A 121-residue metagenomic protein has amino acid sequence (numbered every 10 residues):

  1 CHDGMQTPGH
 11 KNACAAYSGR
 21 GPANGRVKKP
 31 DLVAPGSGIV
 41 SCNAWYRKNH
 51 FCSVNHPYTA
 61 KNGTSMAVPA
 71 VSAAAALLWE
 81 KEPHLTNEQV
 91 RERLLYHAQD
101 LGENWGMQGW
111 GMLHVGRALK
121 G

Functional and structural regions predicted by a protein language model:
C1-A76, R117: Extracellular S/T/G-rich loop segment that most often corresponds to the catalytic His/Ser-adjacent loop
Y58, E80-G121: C-terminal subdomain of the subtilisin-like protease fold in secreted/lumenal serine endopeptidases
